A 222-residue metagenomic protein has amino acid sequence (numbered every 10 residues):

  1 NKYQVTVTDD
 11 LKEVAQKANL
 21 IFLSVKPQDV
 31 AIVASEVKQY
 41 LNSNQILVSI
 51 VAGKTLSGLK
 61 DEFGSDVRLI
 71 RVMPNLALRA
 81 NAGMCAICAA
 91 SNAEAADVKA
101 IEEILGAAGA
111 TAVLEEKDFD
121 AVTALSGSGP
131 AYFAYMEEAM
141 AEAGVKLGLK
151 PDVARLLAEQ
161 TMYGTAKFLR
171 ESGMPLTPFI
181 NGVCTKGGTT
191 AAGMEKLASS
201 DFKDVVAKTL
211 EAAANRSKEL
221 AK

Functional and structural regions predicted by a protein language model:
K2-Y3, D10-I87: Rossmann-like NAD(P)(H) cofactor-binding subdomain of soluble oxidoreductases
V14, V30, K150-L157, F179 (+1 more regions): Small-residue helix-packing motif on alpha-helices
A31-S35, S57, A134, E142 (+1 more regions): Alpha-helical elements of the RecA-like P-loop NTPase motor core of helicases
A52-K54, P74-L78, S126, Q160-M162 (+1 more regions): Glycine-rich beta-alpha junction loops
G58, E62-R68, M84-A121, Y132-E171 (+1 more regions): Internal alpha-helical scaffold of NAD(P)-dependent oxidoreductase catalytic cores
R79-G83, A121-T123, A192: A short acidic, helix-capping loop that chelates divalent metal ions and anchors anionic groups
G129: Aromatic-residue-lined binding/catalytic grooves and analogous aromatic/hydrophobic interfacial grooves in multimeric
E159-K222: NAD(P)-dependent Rossmann-like dehydrogenase/reductase catalytic/cofactor-binding core
